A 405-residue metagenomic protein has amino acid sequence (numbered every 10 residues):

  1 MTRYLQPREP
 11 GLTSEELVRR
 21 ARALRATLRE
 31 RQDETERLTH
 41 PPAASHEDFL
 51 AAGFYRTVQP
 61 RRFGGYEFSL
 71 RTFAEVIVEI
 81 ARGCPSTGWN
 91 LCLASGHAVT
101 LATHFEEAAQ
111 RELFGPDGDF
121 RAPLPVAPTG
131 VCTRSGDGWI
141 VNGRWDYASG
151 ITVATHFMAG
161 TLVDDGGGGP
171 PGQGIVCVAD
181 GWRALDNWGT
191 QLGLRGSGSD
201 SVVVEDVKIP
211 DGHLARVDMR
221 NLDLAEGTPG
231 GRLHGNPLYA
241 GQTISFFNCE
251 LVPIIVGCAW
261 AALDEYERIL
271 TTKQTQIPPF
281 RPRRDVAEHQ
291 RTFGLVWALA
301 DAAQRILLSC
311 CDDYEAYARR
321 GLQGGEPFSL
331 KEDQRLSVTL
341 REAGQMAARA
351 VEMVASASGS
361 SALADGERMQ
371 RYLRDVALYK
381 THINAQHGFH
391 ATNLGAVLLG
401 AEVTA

Functional and structural regions predicted by a protein language model:
M1-A26, V403-A405: Basic/polar N-terminal segments that are highly enriched at the extreme N-terminus, encompassing both cleavable
R8, L12-E15, F280, A287 (+3 more regions): Register-specific recognition of a single heptad position within extended alpha-helical repeats
R22, G257-W260, D264, G294-D301 (+3 more regions): Generic structural signal for well-ordered, non-transmembrane alpha-helical segments in soluble/cytosolic regions
D33-E36, Q304-E342, A355-S358: C-terminal helix-coil-helix/basic helical segment that borders enzyme active sites and/or dimer interfaces and provides
A43-A51, R56-T155, G168-P171: Glycine-rich flavin
R144-W188: DPxDG-like acidic metal-binding loop motif
S199-A300: Glycine-rich beta->alpha junctions and the first turn(s) of the following alpha-helix
S358-A405: Glycine-rich phosphate/cofactor-binding loops in nucleotide/flavin-utilizing enzymes
